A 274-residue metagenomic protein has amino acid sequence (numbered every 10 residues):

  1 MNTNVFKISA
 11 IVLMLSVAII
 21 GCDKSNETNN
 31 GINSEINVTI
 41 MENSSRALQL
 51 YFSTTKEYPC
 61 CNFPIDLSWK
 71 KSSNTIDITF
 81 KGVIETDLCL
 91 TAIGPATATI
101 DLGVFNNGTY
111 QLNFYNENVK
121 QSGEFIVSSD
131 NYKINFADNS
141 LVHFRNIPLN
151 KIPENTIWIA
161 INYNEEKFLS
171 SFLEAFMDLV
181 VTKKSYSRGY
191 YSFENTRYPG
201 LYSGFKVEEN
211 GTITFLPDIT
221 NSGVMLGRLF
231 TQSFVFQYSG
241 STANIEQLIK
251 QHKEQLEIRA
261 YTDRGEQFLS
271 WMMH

Functional and structural regions predicted by a protein language model:
M1-I8, V12-T39: Bacterial Sec-dependent N-terminal signal peptides
K24-K81, T109, D130-E166, S170: Acidic/polar, low-complexity intrinsically disordered N-terminal segments immediately downstream of a Sec signal
Y58-C60, I84-G94: Short, cysteine-centered beta-strand-loop-beta hairpins and adjacent loop/turn segments enriched in charged/polar
E85-L88, N116-E124: Short acidic/polar inter-strand loop motif in beta-rich domains
P95-N106: Ligand-binding face of N-terminal immunoglobulin V-set domains in extracellular IgSF glycoproteins
F105-Y115: A short tyrosine-centered beta-strand micro-motif
N135-T220: Long, charge-rich C-terminal accessory regions
V180, F193-H274: Preference for solvent-exposed, low-hydrophobicity sequence contexts
